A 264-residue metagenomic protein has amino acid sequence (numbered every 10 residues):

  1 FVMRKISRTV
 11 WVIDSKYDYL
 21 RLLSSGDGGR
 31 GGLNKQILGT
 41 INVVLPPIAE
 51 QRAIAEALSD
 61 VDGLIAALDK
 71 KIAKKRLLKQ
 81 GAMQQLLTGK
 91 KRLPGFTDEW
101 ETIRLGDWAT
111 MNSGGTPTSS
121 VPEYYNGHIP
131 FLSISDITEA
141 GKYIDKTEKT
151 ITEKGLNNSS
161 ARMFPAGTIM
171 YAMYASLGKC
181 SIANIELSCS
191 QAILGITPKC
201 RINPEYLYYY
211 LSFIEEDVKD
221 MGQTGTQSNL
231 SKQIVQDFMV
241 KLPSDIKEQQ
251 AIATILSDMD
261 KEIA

Functional and structural regions predicted by a protein language model:
F1-K16, S24-N34, S133-S135, I144-S212 (+1 more regions): A short beta-sheet element
I13-V43, L211-K241: Specificity-determining recognition surfaces
D27, D60, A66, T118-S119 (+1 more regions): Short, solvent-exposed loop/turn positions at domain surfaces that link secondary-structure elements or cap domain
Q36, G89, I103-G106, S135 (+1 more regions): Structural detector for helix-capping/boundary residues
N42-G81, D98-I103, M239-A264: Amphipathic alpha-helical segments
I48, L93-G115, F131, D237 (+1 more regions): Non-catalytic DNA-recognition/assembly elements of restriction-modification systems
G127-G141: Short beta-strand/loop turn elements enriched in aromatics
